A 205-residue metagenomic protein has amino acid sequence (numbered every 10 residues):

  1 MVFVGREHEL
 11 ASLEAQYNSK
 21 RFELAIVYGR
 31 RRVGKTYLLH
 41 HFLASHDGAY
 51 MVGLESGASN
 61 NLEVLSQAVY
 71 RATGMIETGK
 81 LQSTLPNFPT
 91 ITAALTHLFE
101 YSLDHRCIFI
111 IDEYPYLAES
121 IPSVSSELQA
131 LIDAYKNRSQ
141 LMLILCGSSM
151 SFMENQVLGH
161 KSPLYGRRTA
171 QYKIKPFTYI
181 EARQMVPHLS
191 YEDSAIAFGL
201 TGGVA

Functional and structural regions predicted by a protein language model:
M1-A205: Phosphate-binding site recognition
